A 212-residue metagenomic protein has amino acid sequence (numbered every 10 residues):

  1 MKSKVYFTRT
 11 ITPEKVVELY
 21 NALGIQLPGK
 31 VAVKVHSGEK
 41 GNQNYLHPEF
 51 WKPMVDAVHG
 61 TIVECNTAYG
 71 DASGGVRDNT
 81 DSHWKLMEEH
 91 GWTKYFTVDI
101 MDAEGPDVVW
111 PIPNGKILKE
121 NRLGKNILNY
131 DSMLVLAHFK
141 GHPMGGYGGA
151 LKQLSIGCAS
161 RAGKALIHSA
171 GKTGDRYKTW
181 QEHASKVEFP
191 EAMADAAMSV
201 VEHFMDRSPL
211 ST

Functional and structural regions predicted by a protein language model:
M1-T212: N-terminal and secondary-structure boundary signal
